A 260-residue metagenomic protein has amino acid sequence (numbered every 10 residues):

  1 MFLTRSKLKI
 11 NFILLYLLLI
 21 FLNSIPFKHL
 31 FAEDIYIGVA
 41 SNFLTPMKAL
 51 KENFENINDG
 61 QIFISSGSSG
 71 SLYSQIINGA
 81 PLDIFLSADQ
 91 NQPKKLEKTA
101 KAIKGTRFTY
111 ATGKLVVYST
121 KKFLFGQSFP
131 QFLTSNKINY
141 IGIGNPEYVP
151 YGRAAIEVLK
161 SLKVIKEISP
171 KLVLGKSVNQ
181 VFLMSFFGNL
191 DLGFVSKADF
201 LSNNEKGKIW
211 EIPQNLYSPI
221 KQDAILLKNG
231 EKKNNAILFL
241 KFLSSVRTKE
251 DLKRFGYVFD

Functional and structural regions predicted by a protein language model:
M1-L8: N-terminal secretory signal peptides that target proteins for export/translocation
N11-L14, S71: Hydrophobic H-region at the start of alpha-helical membrane spans
I13-P26: Bacterial N-terminal signal peptides
P26-A32: Sec/Tat signal peptide C-region and signal peptidase I cleavage site
A32-I57, F63-S65, G70, S74-A80 (+4 more regions): Exported/periplasmic ABC-transporter solute-binding proteins
G105: Active-site acidic carboxylates
